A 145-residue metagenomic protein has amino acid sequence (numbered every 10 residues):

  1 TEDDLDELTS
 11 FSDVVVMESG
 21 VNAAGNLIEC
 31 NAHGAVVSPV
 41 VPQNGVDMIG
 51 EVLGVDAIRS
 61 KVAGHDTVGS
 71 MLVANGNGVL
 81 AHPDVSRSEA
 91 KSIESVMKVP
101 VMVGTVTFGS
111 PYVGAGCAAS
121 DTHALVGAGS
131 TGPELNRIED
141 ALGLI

Functional and structural regions predicted by a protein language model:
T1-I145: The feature marks the mature, well-folded catalytic cores of soluble enzymes
